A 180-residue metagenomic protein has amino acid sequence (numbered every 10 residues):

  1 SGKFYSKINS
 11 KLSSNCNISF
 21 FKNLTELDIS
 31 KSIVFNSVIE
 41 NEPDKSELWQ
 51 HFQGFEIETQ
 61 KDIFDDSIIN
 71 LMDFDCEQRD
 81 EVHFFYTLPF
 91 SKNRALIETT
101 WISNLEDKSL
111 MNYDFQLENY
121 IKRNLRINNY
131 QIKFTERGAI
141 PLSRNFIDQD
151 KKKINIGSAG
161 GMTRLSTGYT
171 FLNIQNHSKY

Functional and structural regions predicted by a protein language model:
S1: Glycine-rich active-site loop/strand segments that organize a redox cofactor
Y5-Q131, P141-Q149: Predominantly flavin-linked oxidoreductase catalytic cores and closely associated redox partners
K133-R137, Q175-S178: An accessory alpha-helical subdomain
T135-I140, S158: Catalytic cores of enzymes that engage adenine nucleotides and/or redox cofactors via long glycine-rich, Lys/Arg/His
N145-Y180: Conserved mid-domain beta->alpha element of the FAD-binding
